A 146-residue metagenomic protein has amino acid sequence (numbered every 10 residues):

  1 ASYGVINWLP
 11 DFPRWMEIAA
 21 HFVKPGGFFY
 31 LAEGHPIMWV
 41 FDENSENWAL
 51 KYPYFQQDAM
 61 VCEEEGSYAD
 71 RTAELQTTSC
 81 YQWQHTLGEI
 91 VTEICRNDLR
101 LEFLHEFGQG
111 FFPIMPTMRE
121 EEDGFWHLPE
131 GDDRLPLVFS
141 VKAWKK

Functional and structural regions predicted by a protein language model:
A1, L31-E33, F103: Hydrophobic residues in well-ordered beta-strands that form the structural core
A1-P13: A short SAM/SAH-binding and catalytic strip from SAM-dependent methyltransferases
P13-F28: A short glycine-rich, Lys/Arg-flanked "PGG" loop and its adjoining helix->strand segment in the class I
F28-Y68: Conserved class I S-adenosyl-L-methionine
E33, I37-E46, E74-E89: Acceptor-substrate binding/catalytic loop of class I
Y81-L104: Short alpha-helix
N97-L99, G124-K146: Core SAM-dependent methyltransferase catalytic element
M115-H127: Short, surface-exposed loop/helix-turn segments at secondary-structure junctions that function as lids/hinges flanking
